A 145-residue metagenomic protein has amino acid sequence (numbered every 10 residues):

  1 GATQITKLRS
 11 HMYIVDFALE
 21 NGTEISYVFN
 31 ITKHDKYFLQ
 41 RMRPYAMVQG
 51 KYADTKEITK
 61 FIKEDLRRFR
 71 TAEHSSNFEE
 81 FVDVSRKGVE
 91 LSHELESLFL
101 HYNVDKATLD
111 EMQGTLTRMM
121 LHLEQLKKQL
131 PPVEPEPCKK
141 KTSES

Functional and structural regions predicted by a protein language model:
A2-Y37: Amphipathic, interaction-prone secondary-structure segments
F17, F29, F38, F61 (+3 more regions): Phenylalanine-focused residue identity feature
L19-T23, K56, H74-S76: Amphipathic alpha-helical interaction modules
E24-R67: Intrinsically disordered, low-complexity regulatory segments enriched in Ser/Thr/Pro and charged residues
E73-L126: Charged/polar low-complexity intrinsically disordered segments, enriched in acidic residues
S76-E79, L121, Q125-S145: Long, low-complexity or tandemly repetitive, helically biased scaffold regions used for multimeric assembly/adhesion
